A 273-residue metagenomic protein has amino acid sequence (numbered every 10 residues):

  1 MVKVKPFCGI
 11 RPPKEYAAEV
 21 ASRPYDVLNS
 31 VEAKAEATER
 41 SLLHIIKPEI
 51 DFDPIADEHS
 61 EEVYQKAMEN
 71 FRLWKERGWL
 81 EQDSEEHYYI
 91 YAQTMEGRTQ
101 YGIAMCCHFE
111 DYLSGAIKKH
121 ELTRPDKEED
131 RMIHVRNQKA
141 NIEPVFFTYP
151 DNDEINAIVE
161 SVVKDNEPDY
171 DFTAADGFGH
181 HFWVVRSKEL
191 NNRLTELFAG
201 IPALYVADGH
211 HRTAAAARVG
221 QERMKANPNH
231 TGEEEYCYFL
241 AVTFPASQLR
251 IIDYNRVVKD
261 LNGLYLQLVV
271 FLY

Functional and structural regions predicted by a protein language model:
M1-Y273: Surface-exposed, charge/polar-rich loops and edge strands
